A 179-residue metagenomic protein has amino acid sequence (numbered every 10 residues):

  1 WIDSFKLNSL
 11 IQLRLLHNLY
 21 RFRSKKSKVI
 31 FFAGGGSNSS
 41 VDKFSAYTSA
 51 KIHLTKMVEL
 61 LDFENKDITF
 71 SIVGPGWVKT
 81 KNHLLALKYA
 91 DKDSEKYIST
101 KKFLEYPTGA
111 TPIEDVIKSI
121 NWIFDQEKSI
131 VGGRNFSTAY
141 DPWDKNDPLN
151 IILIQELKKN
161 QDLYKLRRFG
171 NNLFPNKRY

Functional and structural regions predicted by a protein language model:
W1-R14, I30, Y47, L54: Catalytic Tyr-X3-Lys loop
F5, I30, S71-V73, F136: Hydrophobic/aromatic beta-strand patches that form the interior of the parallel beta-sheet core in alpha/beta enzyme
K6-S27, D62-F63: Amphipathic alpha-helical dimer-interface segment in Rossmann-like NAD(P)H-dependent oxidoreductases
L16, V58-E59, I117-I120: Short-chain dehydrogenase/reductase
S24-K25, D67, G132: Short connector loops in the HATPase_c
K28-K66, G74-T80, L84-A90: Catalytic loop of short-chain dehydrogenase/reductase
I72, K92-Y179: C-terminal helical subdomain
